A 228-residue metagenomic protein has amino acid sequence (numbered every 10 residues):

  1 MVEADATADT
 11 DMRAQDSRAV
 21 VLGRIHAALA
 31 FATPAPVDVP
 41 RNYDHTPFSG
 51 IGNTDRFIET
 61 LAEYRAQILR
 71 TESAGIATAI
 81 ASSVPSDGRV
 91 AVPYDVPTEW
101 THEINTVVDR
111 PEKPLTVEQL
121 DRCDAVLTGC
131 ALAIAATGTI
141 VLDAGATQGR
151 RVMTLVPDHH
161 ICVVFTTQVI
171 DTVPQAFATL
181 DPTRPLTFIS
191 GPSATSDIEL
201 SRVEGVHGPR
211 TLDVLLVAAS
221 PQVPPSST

Functional and structural regions predicted by a protein language model:
M1-T228: The feature marks the mature, well-folded catalytic cores of soluble enzymes
